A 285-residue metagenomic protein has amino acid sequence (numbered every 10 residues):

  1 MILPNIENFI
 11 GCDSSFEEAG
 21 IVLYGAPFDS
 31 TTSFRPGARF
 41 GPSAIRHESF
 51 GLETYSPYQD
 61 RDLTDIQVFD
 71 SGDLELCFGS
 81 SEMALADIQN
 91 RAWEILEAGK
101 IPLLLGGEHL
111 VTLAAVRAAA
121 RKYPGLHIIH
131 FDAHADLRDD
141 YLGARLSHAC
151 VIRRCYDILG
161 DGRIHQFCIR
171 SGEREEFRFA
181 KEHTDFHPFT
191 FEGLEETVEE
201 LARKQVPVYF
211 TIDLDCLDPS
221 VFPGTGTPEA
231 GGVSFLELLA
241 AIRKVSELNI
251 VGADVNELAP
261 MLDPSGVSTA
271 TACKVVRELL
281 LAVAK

Functional and structural regions predicted by a protein language model:
I2-K285: Conserved alpha-helical scaffold segments that buttress catalytic/binding sites
